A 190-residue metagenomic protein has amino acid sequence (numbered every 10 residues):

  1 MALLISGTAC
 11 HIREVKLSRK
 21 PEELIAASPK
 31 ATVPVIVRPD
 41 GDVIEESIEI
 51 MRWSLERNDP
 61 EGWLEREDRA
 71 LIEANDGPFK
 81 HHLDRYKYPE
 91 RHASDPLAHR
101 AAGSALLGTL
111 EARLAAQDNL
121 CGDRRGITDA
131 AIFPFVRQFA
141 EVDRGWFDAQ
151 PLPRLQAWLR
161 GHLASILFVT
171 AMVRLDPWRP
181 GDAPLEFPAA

Functional and structural regions predicted by a protein language model:
M1-A105, E111, A115-D118: GST-like domain detector, emphasizing the conserved glutathione-binding G-site in the N-terminal thioredoxin-like
G7-A9, N58, F139-F147: Short helix-capping/linker segments at secondary-structure and domain boundaries
E61-A70, V169-R179: Short, flexible loop/turn segments with low-complexity composition
A93-H99, D118-C121, G145-Q150, L163: Residues lining hydrophobic/aromatic ligand-binding pockets adjacent to catalytic sites
A112-D123, L167-A171: Surface-exposed helix-capping loop/turn segments at secondary-structure junctions
L120-G145, H162: GST superfamily/GST-like fold recognition
P151-F168: C-terminal end-helix/capping segment
L175-A190: Acidic/histidine-enriched, glycine/proline-rich intrinsically disordered or flexible terminal extensions
